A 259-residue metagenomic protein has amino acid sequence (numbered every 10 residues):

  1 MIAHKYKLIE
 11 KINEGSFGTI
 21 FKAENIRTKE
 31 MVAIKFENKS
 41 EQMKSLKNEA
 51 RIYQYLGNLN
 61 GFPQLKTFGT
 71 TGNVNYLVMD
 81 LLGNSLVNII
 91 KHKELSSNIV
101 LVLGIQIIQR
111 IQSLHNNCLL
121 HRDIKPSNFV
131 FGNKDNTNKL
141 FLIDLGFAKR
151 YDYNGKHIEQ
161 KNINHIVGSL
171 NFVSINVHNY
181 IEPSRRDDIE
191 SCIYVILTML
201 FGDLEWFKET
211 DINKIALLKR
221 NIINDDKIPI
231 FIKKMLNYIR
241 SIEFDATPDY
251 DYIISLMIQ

Functional and structural regions predicted by a protein language model:
I9-S16, I20: Protein kinase glycine-rich loop
T19, N25-K47: ATP-binding glycine-rich loop module of kinase domains
R51-N60: Structural motif at the C-terminus of the N-lobe alphaC helix and the adjacent alphaC-beta4 loop of the Hanks-type
Q64-N75: Short beta-strand micro-motifs within the conserved protein kinase catalytic domain, predominantly in the N-lobe
L82-K91: Structural motif in protein kinase domains
L103-G104: Activation segment signature within eukaryotic-like protein kinase domains
H115-G132: Catalytic-loop of the protein kinase fold
G132-V167: Activation segment/activation loop of eukaryotic-type protein kinase catalytic domains
